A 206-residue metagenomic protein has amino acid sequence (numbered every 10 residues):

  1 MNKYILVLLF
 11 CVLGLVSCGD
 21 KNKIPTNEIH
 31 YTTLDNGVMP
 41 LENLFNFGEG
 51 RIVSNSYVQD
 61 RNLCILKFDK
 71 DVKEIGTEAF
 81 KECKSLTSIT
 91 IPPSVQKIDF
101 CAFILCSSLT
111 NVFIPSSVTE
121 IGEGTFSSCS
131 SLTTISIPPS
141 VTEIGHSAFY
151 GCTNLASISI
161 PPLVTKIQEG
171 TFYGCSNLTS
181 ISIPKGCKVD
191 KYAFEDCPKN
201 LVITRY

Functional and structural regions predicted by a protein language model:
M1-I5: Bacterial N-terminal signal peptides that target proteins for export
L6-L8, L13-I29: Bacterial Sec-dependent N-terminal signal peptides
G14-S17, N46, G186: Short, flexible coil/linker elements and helix-boundary hinge sites characteristic of intrinsically disordered
S17, N22, P40, R51-V53 (+8 more regions): Polar low-complexity intrinsically disordered regions enriched in Ser/Thr and small residues
P25-E74: Negatively charged
N27, D60-E74, K84-K97, S107-E120 (+4 more regions): Structural signature of tandem-repeat unit edges
G76-A79, D99-I104, G122-S127, G145-Y150 (+2 more regions): Consensus positions within tandem repeat domains that build extended binding/scaffold surfaces
